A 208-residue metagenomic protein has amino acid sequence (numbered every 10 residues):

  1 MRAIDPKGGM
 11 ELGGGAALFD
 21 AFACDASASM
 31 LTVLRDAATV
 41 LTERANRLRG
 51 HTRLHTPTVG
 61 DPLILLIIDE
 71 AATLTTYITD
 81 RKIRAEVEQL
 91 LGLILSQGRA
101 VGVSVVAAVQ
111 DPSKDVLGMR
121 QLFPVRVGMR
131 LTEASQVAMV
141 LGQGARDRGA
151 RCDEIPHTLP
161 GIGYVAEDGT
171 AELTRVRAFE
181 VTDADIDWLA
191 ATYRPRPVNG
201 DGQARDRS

Functional and structural regions predicted by a protein language model:
M1-R49, I64-A138, A145, G149 (+1 more regions): P-loop NTPase catalytic phosphate-binding loop
L48-P57: Conserved Walker
T52-R53, G142, G149, R194: Glycine-centered secondary-structure boundary/capping sites
T56-I64: Short basic/glycine-enriched coil/helix segment immediately N-terminal to the Walker B
Q121, V127, H157-S208: Conserved P-loop NTPase motor module
R146-I162: Conserved C-terminal "switch" segment of AAA+ ATPases
